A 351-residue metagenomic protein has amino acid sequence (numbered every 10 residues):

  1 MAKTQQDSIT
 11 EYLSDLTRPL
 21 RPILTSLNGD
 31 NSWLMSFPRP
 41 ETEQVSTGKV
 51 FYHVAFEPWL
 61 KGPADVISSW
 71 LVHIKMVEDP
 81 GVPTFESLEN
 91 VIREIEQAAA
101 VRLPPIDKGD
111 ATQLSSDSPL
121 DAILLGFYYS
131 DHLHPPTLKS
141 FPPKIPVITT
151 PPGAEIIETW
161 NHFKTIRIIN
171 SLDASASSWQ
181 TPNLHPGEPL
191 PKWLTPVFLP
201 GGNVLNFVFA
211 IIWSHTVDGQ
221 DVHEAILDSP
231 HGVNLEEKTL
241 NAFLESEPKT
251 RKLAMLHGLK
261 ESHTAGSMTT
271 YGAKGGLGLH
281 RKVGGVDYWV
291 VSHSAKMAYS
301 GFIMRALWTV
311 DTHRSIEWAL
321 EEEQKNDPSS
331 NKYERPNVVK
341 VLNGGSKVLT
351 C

Functional and structural regions predicted by a protein language model:
A2-L114, I169-T250, G344-C351: Core dinuclear metal-dependent hydrolase active-site scaffold
T42-Q44, P63-A64, H132-L133, E155-E158 (+5 more regions): Eukaryotic short linear interaction motifs
K49, S118, P143, K249-T250 (+1 more regions): Structured loop/turn residues at beta-strand edges in well-structured enzyme cores
A55-W59, P119-Y129, I148-P151, I226-N234 (+3 more regions): Active-site neighborhood of phospho(di)ester-bond hydrolases with catalytic His/Asp-centered motifs
A64-I74, T264-Y271, S300-V310: Short, flexible/disordered intra-domain loops and linkers
P104-P143: Di-metal (Zn2+ and/or Mg2+/Mn2+) metal-binding site signature of metallo-dependent hydrolases with the MBL/beta-CASP
L138-P189: Long, hydrophobic, well-ordered secondary-structure blocks that form the structural core and pocket-lining surfaces
I168-S178, N241-A242, P248-K249, G272-C351: Binuclear metal-ion centers of metallo-dependent hydrolases, dominated by the metallo-beta-lactamase
